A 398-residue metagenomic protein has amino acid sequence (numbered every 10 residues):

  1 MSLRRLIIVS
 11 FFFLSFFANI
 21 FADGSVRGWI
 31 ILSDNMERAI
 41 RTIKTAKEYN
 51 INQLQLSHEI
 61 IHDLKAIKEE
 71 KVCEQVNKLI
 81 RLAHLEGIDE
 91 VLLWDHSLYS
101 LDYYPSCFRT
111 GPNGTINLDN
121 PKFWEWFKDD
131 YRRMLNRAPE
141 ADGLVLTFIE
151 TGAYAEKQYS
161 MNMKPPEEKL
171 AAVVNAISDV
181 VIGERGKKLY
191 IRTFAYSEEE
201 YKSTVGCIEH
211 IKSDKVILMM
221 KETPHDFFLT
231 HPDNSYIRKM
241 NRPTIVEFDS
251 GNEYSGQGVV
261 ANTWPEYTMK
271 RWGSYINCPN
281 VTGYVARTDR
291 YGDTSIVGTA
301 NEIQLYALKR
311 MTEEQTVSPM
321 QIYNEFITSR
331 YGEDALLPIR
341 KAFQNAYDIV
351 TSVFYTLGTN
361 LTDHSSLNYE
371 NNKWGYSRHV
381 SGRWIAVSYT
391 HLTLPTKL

Functional and structural regions predicted by a protein language model:
M1-R5: Positively charged n-region of N-terminal signal peptides that target proteins for export
L6-F16: Sec-dependent N-terminal signal peptides
V26-H225, L229, S255, V259 (+2 more regions): Aromatic-lined carbohydrate-binding surfaces of glycoside hydrolases
R132-R133, V205-C207, D233-I237, K270-I276: Generic recognition of flexible, low-complexity loop/linker segments
D226, S235, M240-N241: Acidic/histidine-rich catalytic cores of soluble enzymes
K239-V387: Flexible, acidic glycine-rich loops studded with aromatic residues
T390-T396: Conserved small/polar residues in nucleotide/adenosyl-binding loops
